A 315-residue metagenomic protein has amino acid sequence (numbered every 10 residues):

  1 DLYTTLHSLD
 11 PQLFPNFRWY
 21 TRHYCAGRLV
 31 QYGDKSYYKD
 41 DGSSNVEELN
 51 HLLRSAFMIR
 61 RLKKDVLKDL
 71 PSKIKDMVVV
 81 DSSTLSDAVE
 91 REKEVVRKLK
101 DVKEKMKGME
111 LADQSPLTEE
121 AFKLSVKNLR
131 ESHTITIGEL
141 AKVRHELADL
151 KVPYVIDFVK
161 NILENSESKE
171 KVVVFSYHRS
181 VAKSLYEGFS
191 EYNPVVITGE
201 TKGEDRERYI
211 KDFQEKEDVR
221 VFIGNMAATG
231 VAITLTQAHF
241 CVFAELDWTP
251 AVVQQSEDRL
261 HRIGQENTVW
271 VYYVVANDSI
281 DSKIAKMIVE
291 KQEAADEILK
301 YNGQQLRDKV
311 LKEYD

Functional and structural regions predicted by a protein language model:
D1, D87-E90, K183, G203-R206 (+4 more regions): Switch/connector loops and helix/strand junctions flanking conserved nucleotide-binding motifs in nucleotide-processing
D1-K64, Q265-T268: Conserved P-loop NTPase motor "coupling/switch" region that bridges the ATPase
T4, I233-L246, V269-Y273: A short beta-strand element within the Helicase C-terminal
P11-F14, C25, S83-D87, S180-V181 (+5 more regions): Conserved nucleotide-binding/hydrolysis micro-motifs of P-loop NTPases
K63-Y192: Conserved helicase/translocase motor-coupling segment
V172-V173, L185, Y209-F213, T229 (+3 more regions): A generic "structured core" feature
V173-F175, K183-Y186, E191-T229: Conserved helicase ATPase core of P-loop NTP-dependent helicases/translocases
W248-D315: A conserved SF2-helicase RecA2
